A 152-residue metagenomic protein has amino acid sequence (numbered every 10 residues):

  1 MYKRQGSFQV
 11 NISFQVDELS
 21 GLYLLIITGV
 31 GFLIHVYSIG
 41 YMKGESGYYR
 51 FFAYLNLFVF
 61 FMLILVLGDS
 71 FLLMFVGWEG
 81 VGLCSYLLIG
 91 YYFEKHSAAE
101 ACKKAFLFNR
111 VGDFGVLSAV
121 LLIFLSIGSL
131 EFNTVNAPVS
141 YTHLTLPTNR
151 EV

Functional and structural regions predicted by a protein language model:
K3-L144, R150: ...captures the hydrophobic TM-helix bundle architecture rather than a specific catalytic motif, and can also fire on
